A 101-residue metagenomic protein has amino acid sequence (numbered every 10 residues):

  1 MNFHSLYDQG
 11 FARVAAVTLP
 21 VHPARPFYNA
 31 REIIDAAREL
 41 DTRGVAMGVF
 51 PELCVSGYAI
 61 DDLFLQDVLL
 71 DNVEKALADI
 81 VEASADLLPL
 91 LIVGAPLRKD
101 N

Functional and structural regions predicted by a protein language model:
M1-N101: Hydrophobic structural segments
